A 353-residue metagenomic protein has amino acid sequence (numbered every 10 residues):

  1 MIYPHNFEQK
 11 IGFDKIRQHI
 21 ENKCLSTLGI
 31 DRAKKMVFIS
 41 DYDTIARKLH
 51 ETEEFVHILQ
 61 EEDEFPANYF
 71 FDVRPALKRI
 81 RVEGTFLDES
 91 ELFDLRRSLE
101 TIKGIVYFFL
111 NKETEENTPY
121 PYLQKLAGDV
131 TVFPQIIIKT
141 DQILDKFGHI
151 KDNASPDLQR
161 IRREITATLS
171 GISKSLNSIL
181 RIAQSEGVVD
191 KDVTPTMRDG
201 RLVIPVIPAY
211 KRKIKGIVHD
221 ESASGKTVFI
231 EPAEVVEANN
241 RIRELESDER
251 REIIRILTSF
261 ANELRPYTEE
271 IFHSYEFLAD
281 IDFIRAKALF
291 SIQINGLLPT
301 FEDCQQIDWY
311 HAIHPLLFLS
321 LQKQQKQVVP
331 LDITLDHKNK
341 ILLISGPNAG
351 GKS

Functional and structural regions predicted by a protein language model:
M1-E64, I80, F86, S90 (+4 more regions): Alpha-helical coupling/stalk and coiled-coil linker elements that connect catalytic or binding modules and transmit
A76-K78: Extended, amphipathic alpha-helices with heptad-repeat/coiled-coil or helix-bundle character that serve as
L92-L95, I105: N-terminal accessory/targeting segments that precede structured cores
S353: Walker A/P-loop
